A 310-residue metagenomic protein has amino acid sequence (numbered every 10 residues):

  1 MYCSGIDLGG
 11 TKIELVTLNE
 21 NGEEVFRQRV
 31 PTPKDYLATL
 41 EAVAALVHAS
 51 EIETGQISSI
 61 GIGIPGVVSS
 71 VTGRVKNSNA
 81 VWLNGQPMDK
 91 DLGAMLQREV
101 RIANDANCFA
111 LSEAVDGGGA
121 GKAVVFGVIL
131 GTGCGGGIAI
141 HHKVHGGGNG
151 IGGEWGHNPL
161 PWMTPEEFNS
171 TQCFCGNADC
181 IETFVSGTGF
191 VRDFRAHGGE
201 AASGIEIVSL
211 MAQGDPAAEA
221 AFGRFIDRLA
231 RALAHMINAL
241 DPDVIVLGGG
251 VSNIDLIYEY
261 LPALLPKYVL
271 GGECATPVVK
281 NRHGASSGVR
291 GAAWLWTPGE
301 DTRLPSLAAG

Functional and structural regions predicted by a protein language model:
M1-S59, S69-T72, K90-V100, E113-K122 (+1 more regions): ATP-binding/phosphotransfer module of carbohydrate and carboxylate kinases, centering on a glycine-rich
D7, G61-P65, A103, F126-G133 (+1 more regions): Short beta-strand segments
E24, V75, V144-H145: Hydrophobic "anchor" residues
R27-R29, S78, G147: Residue-level detector of high-confidence beta-strand sites
P31-K34, L83, I151-E154: A short acidic/small-residue loop/turn micro-motif
G73-N84: A charged helix-plus-loop insertion that forms the helical arch/lid used to bind and gate nucleic-acid substrates
I102-A106, A110: Short loop/edge segments at beta-strand edges and connector loops that shape dinucleotide/nucleotide cofactor-binding
K122-F184: Glycine-rich phosphate-binding loop of actin/hexokinase-like ATP-binding domains
